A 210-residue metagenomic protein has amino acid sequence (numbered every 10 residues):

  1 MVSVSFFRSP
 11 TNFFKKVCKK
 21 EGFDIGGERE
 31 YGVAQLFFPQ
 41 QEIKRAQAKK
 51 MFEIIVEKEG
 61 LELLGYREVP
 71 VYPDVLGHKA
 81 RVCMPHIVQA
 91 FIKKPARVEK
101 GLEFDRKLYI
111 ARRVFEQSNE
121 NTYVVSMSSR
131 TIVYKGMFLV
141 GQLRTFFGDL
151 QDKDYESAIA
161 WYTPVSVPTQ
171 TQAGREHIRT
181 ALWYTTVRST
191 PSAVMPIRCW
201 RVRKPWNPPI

Functional and structural regions predicted by a protein language model:
M1-I210: Conserved short alpha-helical segments that host acidic/polar catalytic motifs at enzyme active sites
